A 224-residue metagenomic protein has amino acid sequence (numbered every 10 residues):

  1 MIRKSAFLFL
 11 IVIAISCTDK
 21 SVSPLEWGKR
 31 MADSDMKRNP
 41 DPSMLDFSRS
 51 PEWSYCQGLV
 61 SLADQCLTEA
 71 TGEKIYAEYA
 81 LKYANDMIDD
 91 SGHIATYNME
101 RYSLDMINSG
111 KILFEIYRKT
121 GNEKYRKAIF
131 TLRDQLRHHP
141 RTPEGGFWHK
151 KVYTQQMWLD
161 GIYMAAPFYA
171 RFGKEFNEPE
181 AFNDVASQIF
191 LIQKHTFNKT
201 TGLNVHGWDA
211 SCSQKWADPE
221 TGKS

Functional and structural regions predicted by a protein language model:
M1-V22: Bacterial Sec-dependent N-terminal signal peptides
D19-S224: Glycan-recognition and catalytic cores of secretory/periplasmic carbohydrate-active enzymes
